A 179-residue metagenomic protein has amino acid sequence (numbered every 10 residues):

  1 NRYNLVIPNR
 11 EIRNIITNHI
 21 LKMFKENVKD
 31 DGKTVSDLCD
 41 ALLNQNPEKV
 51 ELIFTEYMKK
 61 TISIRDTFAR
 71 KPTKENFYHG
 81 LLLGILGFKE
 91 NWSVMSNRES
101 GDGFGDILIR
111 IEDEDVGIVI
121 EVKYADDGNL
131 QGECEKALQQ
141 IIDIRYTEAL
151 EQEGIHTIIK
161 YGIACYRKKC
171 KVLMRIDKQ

Functional and structural regions predicted by a protein language model:
N1-R145, C170-Q179: Extended alpha-helical interface modules used as scaffolds for assembling large macromolecular complexes
A149, E153-Q179: Domain-level recognition of nuclease-like catalytic cores that cleave nucleotide substrates
